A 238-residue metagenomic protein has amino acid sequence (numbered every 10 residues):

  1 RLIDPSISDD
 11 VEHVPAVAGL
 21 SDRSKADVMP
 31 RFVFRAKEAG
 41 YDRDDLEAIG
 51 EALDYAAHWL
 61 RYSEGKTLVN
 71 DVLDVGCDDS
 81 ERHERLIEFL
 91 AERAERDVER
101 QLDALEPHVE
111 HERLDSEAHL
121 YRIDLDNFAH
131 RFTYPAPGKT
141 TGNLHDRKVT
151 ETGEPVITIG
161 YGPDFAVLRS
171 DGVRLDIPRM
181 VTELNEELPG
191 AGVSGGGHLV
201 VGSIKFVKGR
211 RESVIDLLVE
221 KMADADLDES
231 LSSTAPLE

Functional and structural regions predicted by a protein language model:
R1-D126, L144-H145: A structured phosphate/pyrophosphate-recognition subdomain
D4-P5, E99, D103, E110-E238: Glycine-rich, acidic loop segments that terminate in or are immediately followed by a histidine
